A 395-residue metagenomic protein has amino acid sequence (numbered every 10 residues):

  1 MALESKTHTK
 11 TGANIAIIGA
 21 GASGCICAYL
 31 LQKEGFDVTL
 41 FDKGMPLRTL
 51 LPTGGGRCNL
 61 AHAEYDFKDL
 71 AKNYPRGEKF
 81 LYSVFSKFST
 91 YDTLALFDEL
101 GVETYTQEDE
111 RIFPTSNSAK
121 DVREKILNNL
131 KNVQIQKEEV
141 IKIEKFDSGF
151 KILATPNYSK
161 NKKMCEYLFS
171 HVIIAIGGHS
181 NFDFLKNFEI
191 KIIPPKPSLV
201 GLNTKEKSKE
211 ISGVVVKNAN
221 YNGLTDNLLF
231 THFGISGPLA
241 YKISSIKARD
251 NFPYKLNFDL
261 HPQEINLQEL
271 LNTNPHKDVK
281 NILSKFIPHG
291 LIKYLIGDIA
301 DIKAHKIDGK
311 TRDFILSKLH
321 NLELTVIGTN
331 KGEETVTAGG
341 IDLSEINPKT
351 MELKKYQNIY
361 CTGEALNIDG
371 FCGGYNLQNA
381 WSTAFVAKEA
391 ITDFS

Functional and structural regions predicted by a protein language model:
M1-G12: A short, basic/flexible loop-to-alpha-helix module at the beginning of a structural domain
K10-S23: Beta1/beta-strand and adjacent pyrophosphate-binding region of the FAD-binding site in flavoprotein oxidoreductases
A16, Q32-G55: Glycine-rich FAD pyrophosphate-binding loop
G21-A22, M45, H179, L366: Residue-level detector of alpha-helix initiation sites
R48-K131, E139, P288: Conserved N-terminal/central alpha/beta ligand/cofactor-binding core
D66-K68, S86, D92-E110, H171-A175 (+3 more regions): Residue-level recognition of phosphate/Mg2+-coordinating polar/acidic sites in nucleotide-handling active sites
K120-D121, I126-P288: Predominantly flavin-linked oxidoreductase catalytic cores and closely associated redox partners
I176-D183, N367-F394: A conserved FAD-binding loop/helix module that cradles the flavin
